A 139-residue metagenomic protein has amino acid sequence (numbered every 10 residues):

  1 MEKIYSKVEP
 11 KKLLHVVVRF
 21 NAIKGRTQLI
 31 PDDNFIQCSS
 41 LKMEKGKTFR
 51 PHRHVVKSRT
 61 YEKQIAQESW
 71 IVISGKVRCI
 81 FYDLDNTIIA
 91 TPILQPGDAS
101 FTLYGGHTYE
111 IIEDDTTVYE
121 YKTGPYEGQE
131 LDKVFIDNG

Functional and structural regions predicted by a protein language model:
M1-K45, P92, N138: A short, N-terminal "cap"/entry segment at the start of jelly-roll beta-barrel domains of the cupin/DSBH fold
K3-K7, T108-G139: Double-stranded beta-helix
I23, L41-Q64: Conserved short histidine dyad/triad with adjacent acidic residue
S40-K42, S69, T91, A99-F101 (+1 more regions): Conserved hydrophobic/aromatic beta-strand scaffold that supports enzyme active sites
E44-K45, Q64-Y82: Glycine- and acidic-residue-biased ligand/ion/polar-headgroup-sensing regions
P51, C79-I80, S100-T102, H107-E113 (+1 more regions): Short beta-strand His + acidic residue motifs that chelate non-heme Fe in jelly-roll/DSBH and cupin folds
D83-Y104: Short acidic-glycine-tyrosine-enriched beta hairpin
